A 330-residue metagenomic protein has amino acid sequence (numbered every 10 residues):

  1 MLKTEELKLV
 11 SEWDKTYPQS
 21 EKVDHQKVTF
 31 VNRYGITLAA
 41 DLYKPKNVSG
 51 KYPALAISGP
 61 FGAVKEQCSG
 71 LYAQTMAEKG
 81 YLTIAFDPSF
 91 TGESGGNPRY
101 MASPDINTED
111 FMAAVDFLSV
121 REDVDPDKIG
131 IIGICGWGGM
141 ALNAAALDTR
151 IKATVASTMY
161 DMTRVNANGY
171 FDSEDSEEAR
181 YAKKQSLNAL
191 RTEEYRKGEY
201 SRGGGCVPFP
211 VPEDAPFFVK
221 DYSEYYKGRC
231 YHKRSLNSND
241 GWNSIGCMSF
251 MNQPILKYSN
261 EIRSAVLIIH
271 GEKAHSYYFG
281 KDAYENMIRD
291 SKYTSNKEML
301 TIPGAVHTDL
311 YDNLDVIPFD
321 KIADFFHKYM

Functional and structural regions predicted by a protein language model:
K3-G50, Y311: N-terminal cap/lid segment of alpha/beta-hydrolase-fold proteins
K51-P60: Short beta-strand element of the alpha/beta-hydrolase
G62-Q74, P88, G280: The serine-hydrolase catalytic nucleophile loop
T75-G95: Conserved alpha/beta-hydrolase
M101-E122: Alpha/beta-hydrolase active-site loop
L142-G228: Alpha/beta-hydrolase-fold enzymes
I262, I268-H270: Short beta-strand/loop motif that positions the catalytic acidic residue of the alpha/beta-hydrolase fold
A305-V316: Catalytic histidine-centered segment of alpha/beta-hydrolase-like enzymes
